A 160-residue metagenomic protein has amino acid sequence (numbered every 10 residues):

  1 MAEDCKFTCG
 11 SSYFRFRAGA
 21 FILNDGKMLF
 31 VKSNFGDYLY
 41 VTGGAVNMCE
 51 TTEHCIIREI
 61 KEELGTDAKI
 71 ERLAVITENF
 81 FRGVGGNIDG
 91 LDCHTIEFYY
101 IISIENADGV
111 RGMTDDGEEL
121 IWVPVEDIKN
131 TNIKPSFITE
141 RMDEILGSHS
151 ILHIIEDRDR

Functional and structural regions predicted by a protein language model:
M1-F21, D25, G90-L91: Acidic, metal-coordinating catalytic segment for phosphate/diphosphate chemistry, firing primarily on the Nudix
S12, Y38-L39, T77-V84: Short, solvent-exposed loop/turn segments at secondary-structure junctions
D25-G26, G36: A generic structural motif
N34-Y38, G109-R160: Nudix hydrolase/Nudix homology domain
Y40-G44: A short gly/proline-enriched turn/hairpin at secondary-structure junctions
V46-K69, F80-K134: Unchanged
